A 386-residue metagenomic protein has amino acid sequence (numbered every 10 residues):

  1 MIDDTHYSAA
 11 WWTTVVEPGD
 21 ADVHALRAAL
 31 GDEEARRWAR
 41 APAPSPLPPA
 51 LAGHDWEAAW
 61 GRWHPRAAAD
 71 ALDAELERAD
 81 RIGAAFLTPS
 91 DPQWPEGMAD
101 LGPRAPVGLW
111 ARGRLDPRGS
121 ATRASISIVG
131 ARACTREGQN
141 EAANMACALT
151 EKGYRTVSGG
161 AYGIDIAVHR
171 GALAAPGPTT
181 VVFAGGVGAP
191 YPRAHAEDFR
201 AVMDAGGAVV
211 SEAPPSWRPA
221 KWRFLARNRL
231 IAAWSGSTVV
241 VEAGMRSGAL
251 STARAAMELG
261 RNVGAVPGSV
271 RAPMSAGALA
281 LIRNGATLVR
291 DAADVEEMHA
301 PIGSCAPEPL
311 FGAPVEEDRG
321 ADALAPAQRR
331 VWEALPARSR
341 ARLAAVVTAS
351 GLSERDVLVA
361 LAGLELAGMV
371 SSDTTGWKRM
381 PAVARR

Functional and structural regions predicted by a protein language model:
M1-H6, E17, I82-R386: Glycine-biased, small-residue-rich flexible motifs in mid-sequence functional cores and linkers
M1-Q93, A367-G376, M380-R386: Short, small/acidic-rich helices and loops at N termini and domain boundaries of DNA replication/processing enzymes
